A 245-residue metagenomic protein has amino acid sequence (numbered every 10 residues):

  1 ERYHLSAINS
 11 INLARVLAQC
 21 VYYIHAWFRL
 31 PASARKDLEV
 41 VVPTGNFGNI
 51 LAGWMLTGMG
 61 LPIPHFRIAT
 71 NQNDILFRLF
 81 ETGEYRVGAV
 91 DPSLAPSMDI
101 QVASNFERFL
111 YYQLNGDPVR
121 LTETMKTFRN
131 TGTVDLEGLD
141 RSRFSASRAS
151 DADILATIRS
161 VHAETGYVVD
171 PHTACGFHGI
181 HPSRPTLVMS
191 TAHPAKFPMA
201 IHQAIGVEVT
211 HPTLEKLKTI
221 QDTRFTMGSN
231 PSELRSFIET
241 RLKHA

Functional and structural regions predicted by a protein language model:
E1-A245: PLP-dependent amino-acid enzyme catalytic core
